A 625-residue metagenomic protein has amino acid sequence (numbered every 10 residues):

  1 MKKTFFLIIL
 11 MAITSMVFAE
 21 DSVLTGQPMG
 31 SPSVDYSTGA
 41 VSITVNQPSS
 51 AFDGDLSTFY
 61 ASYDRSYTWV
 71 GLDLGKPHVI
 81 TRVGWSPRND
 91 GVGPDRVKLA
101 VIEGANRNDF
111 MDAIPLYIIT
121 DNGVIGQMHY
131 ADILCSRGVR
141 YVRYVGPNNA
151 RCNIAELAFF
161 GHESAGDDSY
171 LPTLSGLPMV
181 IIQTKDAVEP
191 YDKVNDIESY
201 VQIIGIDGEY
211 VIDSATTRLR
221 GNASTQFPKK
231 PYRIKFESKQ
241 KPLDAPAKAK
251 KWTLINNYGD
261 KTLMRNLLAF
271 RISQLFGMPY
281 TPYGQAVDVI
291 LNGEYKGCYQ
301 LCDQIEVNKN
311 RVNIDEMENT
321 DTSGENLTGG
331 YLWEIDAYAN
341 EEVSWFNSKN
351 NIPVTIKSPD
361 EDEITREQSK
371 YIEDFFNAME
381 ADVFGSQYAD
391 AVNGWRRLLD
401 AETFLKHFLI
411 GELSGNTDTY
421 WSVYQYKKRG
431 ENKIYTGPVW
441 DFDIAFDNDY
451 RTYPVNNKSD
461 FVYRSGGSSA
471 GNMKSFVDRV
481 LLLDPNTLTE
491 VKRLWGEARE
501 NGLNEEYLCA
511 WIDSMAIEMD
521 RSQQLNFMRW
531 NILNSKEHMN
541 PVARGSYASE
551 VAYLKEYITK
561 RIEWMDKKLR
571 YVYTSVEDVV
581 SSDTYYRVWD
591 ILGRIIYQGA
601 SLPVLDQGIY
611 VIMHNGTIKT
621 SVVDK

Functional and structural regions predicted by a protein language model:
T4-I13: Sec-dependent N-terminal signal peptides
E20-G75, R88-D95, D121, E163-D167: Disordered, acidic Ser/Thr/Pro-rich linker "stalks" and the adjacent N-terminal cap of the next globular domain
D64-T68, G91-S164: Trp- and acidic/polar-enriched beta-sheet ligand-binding modules for extracellular glycan and matrix recognition
V79-G91, Y144: A short beta-strand element within beta-rich, extracytoplasmic domains of secreted/secretory-pathway proteins
L177, V188-P190, V211-A215, G221-A223 (+3 more regions): Middle-to-C-terminal accessory/interaction subdomains
Q202-N256: Conserved oxyanion/phosphate-binding beta-strand-loop segments in alpha/beta enzyme cores
K235, Q240-K241, N256-N257, G277-P282 (+1 more regions): Internal "kinase-insert"/substrate-recognition segments embedded within catalytic cores of ATP-dependent enzymes
E577-K625: C-terminal outer-membrane/trafficking sorting elements
